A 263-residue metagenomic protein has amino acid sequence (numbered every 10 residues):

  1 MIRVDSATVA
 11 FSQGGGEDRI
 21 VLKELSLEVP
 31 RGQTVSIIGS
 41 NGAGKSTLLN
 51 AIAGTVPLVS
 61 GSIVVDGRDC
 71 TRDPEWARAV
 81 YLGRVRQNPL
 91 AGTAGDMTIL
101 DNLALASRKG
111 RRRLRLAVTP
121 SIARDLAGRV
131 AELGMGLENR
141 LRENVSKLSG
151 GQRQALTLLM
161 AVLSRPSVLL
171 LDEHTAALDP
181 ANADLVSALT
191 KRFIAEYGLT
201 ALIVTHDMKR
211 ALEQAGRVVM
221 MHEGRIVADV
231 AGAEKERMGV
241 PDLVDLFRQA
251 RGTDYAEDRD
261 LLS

Functional and structural regions predicted by a protein language model:
M1, A10-E24, P74: A short, flexible loop at the N-terminus of ABC-type nucleotide-binding domains that lies
I38-S40: The feature captures the beta-strand-to-loop junction immediately N-terminal to the Walker
A53: Helix-to-loop junction immediately C-terminal to a conserved catalytic motif
G61-D69, A228-V230: Conserved ABC transporter NBD signature motif
D69-G83, N88-A91, R113, T119 (+1 more regions): ABC ATPase NBD coupling module
A161-V162: ABC ATPase C-loop
T205-H206: H-loop/switch region of ABC-family ATPase nucleotide-binding domains
R225-R251: Conserved beta-strand-loop-alpha-helix hinge in the C-terminal portion of ABC ATPase nucleotide-binding domains
